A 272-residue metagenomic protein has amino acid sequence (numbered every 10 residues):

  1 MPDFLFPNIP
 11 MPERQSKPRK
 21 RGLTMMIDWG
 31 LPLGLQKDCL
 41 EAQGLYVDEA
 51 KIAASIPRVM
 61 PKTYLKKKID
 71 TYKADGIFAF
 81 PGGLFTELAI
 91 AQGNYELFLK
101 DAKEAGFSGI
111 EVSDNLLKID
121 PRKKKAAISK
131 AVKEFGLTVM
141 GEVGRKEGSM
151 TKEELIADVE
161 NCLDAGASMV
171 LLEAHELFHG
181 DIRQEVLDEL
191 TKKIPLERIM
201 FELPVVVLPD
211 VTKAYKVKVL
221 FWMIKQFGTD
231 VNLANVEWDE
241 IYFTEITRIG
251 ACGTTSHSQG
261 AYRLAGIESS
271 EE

Functional and structural regions predicted by a protein language model:
M1-K67: Conserved N-terminal beta1-alpha1 strand-loop-helix module at the mouth
L5-E13, E197-E272: C-terminal alpha-helical cap/extension of soluble enzyme domains
P7-E13, G34, R58-T71, L88-L97 (+5 more regions): Active-site-adjacent beta->alpha loops and helix N-cap segments on the catalytic face of soluble alpha/beta enzymes
R19-G34, A54-P57, F80-N94, M140-L155 (+1 more regions): Active-site mouth loops of central-metabolism enzymes
R21-D28, V47-I52, A79-G83, I110-V112 (+5 more regions): Hydrophobic faces of well-ordered beta-strands that scaffold small-molecule active sites in alpha/beta enzyme cores
G30-Q43, I90-D101, T151-N161, V219-L220: Short, acidic/polar
C39-Q43, Y72, D101-A105, A131-V132 (+3 more regions): Generic structural signal for hydrophobic
A157-L190, P195: A contiguous pocket-lining binding segment that forms or flanks enzyme active sites
